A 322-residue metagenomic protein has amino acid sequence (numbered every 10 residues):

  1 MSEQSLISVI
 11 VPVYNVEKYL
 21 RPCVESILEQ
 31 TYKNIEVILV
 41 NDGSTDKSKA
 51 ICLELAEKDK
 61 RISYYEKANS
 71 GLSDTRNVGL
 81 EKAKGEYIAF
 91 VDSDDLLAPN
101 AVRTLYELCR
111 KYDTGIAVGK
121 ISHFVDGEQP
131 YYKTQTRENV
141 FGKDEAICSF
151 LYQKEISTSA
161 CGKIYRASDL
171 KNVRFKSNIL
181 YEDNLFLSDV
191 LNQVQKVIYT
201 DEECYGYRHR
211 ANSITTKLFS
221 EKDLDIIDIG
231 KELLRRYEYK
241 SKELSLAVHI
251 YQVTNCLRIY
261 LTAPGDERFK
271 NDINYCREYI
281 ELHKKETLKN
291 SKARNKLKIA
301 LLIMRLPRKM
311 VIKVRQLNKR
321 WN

Functional and structural regions predicted by a protein language model:
M1-L28: N-proximal low-complexity "stem/linker" segments adjacent to membrane-targeting elements
R21, I35, D46-L55, L96 (+1 more regions): Acidic helix N-cap motif at the loop->helix transition within catalytic regions of sugar-transfer enzymes
S26, K33, N41-I51, A68-S70: A conserved acidic beta->alpha catalytic loop
K67-A83, S93: Glycine-rich, basic loop-to-helix element that forms the pyrophosphate-binding segment of sugar-nucleotide handling
L72, S93-I198, R208-E221: Donor-binding/catalytic cores of nucleotide-activated saccharide and glycerol-phosphate transferases/polymerases
I88: Short aromatic/hydrophobic "clamp" motif used to bind/position activated sugar donors
C204-R210, T216-L244, T254-K284: Catalytic core of nucleotide-sugar-dependent glycosyltransferases
G265-N322: Membrane-interface aromatic/basic loop that binds lipid-linked glycans or pyrophosphate carriers, typified by
